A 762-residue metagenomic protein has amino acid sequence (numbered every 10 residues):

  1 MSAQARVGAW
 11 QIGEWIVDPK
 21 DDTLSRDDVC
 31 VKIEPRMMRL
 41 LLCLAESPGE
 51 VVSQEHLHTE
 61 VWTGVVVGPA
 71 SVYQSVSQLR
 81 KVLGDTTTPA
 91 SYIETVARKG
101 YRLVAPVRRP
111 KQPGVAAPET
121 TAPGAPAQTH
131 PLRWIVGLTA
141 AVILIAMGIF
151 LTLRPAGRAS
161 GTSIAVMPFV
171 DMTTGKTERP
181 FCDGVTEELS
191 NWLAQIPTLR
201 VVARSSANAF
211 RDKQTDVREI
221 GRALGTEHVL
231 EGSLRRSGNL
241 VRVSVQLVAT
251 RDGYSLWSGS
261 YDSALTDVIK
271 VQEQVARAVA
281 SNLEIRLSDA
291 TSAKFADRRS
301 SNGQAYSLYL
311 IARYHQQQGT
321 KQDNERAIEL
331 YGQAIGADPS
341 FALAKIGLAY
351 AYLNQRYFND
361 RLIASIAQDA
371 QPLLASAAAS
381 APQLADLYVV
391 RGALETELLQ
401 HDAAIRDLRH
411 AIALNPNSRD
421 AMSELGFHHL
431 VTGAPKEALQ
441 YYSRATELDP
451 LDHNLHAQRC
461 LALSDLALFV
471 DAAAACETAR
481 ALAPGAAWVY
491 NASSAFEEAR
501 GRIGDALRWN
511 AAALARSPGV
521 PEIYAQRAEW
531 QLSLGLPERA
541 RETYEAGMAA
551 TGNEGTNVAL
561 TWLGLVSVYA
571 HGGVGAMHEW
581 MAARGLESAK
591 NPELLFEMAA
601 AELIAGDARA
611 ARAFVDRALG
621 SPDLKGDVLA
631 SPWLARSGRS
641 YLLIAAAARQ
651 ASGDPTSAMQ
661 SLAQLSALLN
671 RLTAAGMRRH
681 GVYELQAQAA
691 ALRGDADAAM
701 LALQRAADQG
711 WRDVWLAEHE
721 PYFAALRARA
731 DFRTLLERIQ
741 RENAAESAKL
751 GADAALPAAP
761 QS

Functional and structural regions predicted by a protein language model:
S2-Q11, V31-K32, C43-G49, V65-G124: DNA-binding patch around the recognition helix
G8, D18, T23-S25, V29-V31 (+8 more regions): Acidic, proline/glycine-rich low-complexity intrinsically disordered segments
F295-R298, L624-R636, R671-H680, W715-Y722 (+1 more regions): Acidic, Ser/Thr-rich low-complexity linear motifs
N354, V389-T396, F427, L461 (+1 more regions): Alpha-helical adaptor scaffolds
M548, L619-G620, Q704-W711, E737-R741: TPR/TPR-like (Sel1-like) alpha-helical repeat modules
V558-A570, A630-L643, H680-V682, V714-A730: TPR/TPR-like alpha-solenoid helical repeat scaffolds
A696-E718: Eukaryotic low-complexity, mixed-charge intrinsically disordered interaction/regulatory segments enriched in acidic
A717-S762: Terminal, low-structured helical/coil segments at or just beyond the last alpha-helical repeat
